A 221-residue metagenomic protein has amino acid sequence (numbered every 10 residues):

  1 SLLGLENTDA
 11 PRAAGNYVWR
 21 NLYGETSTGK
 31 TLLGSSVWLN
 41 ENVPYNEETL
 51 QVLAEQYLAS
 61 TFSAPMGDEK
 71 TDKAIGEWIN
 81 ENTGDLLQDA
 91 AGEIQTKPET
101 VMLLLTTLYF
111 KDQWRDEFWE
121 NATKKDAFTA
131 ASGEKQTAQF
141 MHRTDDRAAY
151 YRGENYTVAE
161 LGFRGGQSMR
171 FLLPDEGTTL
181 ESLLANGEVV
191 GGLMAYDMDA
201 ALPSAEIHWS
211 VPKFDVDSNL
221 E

Functional and structural regions predicted by a protein language model:
S1-E6: Primarily short, surface-exposed interaction patches in extracytoplasmic proteins
A10: Short acidic-hydrophobic sequence patches enriched in Asp/Glu that either
A13-G177, A200-E221: Non-catalytic, conformational "gating/processing" segments within enzyme and secreted inhibitor domains
P174-P203: Internal alpha/beta scaffold segment
